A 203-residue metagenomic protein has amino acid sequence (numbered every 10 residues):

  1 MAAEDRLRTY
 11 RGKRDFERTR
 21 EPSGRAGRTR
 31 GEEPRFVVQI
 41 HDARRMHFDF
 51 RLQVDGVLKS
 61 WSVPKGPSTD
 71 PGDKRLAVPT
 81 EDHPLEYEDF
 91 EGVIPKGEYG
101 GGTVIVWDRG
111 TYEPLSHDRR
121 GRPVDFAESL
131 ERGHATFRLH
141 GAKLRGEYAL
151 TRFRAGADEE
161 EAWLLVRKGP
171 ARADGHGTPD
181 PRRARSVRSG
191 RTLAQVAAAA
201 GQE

Functional and structural regions predicted by a protein language model:
M1-E203: A charge-rich, low-complexity, intrinsically flexible signal that marks solvent-exposed coils, linkers, repeats
